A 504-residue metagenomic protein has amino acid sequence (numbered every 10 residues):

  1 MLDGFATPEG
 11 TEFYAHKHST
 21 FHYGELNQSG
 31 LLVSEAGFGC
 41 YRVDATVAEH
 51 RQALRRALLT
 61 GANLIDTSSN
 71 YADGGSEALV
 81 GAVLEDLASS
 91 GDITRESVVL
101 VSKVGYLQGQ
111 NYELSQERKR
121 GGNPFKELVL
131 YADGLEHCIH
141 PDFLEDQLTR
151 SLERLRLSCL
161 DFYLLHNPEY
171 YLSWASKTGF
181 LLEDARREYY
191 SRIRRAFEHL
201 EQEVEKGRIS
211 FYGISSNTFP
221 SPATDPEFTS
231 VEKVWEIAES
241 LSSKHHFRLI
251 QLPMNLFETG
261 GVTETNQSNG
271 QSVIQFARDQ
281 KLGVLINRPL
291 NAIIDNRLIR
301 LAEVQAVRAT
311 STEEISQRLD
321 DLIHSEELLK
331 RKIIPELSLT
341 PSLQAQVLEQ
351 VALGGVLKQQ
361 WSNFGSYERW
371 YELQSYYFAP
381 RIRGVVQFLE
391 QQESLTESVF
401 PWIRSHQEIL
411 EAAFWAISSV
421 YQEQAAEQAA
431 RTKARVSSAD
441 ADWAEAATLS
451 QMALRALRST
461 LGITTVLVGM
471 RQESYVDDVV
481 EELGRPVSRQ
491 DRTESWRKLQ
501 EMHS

Functional and structural regions predicted by a protein language model:
M1-R120, K126-G134, P141-E145, T149 (+10 more regions): N-terminal binding-site loop/beta-alpha segment at the start of enzyme catalytic domains that lines or forms
D3-T20, D73, P168-S504: Beta/alpha (TIM)-barrel catalytic core signal, keyed to glycine-rich beta->alpha loops juxtaposed to Asp/Glu that bind
A53, Q147, Y163, M452-R455 (+1 more regions): Generic alpha-helical secondary-structure signal
G61, R156-L157, S210-G213: Alpha-helical hinge/cap motifs
S68, Y163, P168: Short beta-to-alpha linker loops that shape the active-site pocket of alpha/beta-hydrolase fold enzymes
V99-V101, L160-L165, F211-N217: Outer-envelope exported proteins of Gram-negative bacteria
T149-S158, L241-S243: Phosphate/pyrophosphate-binding loops at sites that engage ATP/ADP/AMP, CoA/4′-phosphopantetheine, polyphosphate
